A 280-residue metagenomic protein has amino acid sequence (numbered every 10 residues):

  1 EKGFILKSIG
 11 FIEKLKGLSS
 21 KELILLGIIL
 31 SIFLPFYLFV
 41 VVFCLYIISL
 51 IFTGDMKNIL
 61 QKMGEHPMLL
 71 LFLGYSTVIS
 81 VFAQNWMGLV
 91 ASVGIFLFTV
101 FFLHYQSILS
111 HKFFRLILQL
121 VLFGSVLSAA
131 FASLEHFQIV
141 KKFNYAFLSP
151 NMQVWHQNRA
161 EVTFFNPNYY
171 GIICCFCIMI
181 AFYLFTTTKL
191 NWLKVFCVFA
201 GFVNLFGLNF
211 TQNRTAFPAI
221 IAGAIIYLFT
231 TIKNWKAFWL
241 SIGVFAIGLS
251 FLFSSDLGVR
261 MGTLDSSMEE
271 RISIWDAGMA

Functional and structural regions predicted by a protein language model:
E1-M87, F96-L122, L184-V195: Transmembrane signal-anchor hairpin modules in multi-pass inner-membrane enzymes, especially those that act on
L26-I28, T77, R115-H156, V162-T231 (+2 more regions): Alpha-helical transmembrane segments of multi-pass inner-membrane proteins
L45-I48, E270-A280: Extracytoplasmic loop-helix module adjacent to an early transmembrane segment
I47, F52, G74-T77, F82 (+3 more regions): Hydrophobic membrane-targeting signal helices
L50-I59, T99-V100, I220-L240: Perimembrane helix-loop-helix junctions
L60-H66, L109-I117, V140-Y145, F238-V244 (+1 more regions): A cytosolic-side transmembrane-helix exit/cap motif
W86-M87, F98, P167, L205 (+1 more regions): Short alpha-helical transmembrane interface motifs in multi-pass membrane proteins
A130, H136-I139, L228-M268, D276-M279: A membrane-periplasm/extracellular boundary helix in multi-pass inner-membrane enzymes that assemble envelope glycans
